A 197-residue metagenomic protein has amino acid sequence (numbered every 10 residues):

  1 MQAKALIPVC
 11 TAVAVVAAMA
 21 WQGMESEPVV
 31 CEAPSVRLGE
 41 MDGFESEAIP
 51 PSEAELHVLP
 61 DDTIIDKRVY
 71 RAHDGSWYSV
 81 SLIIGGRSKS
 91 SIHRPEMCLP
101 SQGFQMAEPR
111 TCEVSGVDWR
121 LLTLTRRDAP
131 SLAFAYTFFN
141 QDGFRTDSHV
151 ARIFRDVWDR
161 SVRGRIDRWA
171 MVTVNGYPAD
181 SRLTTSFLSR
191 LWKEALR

Functional and structural regions predicted by a protein language model:
Q2-A17, Q22-G23, R110-R197: A short, solvent-exposed beta-edge/loop patch
A3, A20, P28, P51-E55: Short secondary-structure boundary micro-motifs
L6-V9, G39, E45: Order/disorder boundary and secretion-linked terminal/linker segments
S26-D42: Alpha-helical transmembrane signal-anchor/signal-peptide segments
L38, S101-Q102, L191, A195: Alpha-helix C-terminal capping segments
D42-G43, A170: Active-site-proximal helix/loop capping residues that flank conserved catalytic or ligand/cofactor
E45-S161: Short, solvent-exposed recognition patches
